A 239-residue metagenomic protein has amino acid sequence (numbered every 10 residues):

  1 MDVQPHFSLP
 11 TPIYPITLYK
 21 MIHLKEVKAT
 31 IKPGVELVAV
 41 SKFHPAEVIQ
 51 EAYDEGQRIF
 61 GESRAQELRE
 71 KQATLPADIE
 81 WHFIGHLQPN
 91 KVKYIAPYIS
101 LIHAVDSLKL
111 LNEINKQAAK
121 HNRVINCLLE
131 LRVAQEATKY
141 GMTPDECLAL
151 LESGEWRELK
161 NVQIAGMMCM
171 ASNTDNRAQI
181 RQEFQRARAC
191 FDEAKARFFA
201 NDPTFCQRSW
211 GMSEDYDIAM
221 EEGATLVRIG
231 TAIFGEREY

Functional and structural regions predicted by a protein language model:
F7-K20: Short, Lys/Arg-enriched N-terminal segments with co-localized hydrophobic residues within the first ~10-30 amino acids
L18-E214, E222, F234: Conserved alpha/beta-domain cores
T225-L226: Divalent-metal-activated hydrolytic enzyme cores
R237-E238: Short, charged, intrinsically disordered terminal tails
